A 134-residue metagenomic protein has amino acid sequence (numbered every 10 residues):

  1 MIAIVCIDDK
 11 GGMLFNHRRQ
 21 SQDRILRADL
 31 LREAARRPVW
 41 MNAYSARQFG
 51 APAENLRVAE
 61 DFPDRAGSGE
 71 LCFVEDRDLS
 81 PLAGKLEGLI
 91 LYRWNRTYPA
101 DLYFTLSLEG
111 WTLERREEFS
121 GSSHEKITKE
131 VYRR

Functional and structural regions predicted by a protein language model:
M1-R134: Enzymes that bind and transform nitrogen-containing heteroaromatic metabolites
